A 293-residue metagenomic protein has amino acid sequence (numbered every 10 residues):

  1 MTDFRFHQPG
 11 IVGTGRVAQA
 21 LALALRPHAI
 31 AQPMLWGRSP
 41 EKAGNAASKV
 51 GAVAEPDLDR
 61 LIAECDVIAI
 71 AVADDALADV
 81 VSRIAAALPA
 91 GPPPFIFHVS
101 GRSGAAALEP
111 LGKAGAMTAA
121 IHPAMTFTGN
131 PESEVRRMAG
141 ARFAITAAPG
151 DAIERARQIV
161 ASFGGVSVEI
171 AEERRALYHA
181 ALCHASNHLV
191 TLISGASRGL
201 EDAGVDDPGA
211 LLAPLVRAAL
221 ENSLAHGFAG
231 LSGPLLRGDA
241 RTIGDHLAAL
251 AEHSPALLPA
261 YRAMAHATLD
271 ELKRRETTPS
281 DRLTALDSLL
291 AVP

Functional and structural regions predicted by a protein language model:
M1-E64: NAD(P)+-binding Rossmann beta1-loop-alpha1 motif at the extreme N-terminus of oxidoreductases
T2, L272, E276-P293: NAD(P)-dependent dehydrogenase/reductase Rossmann-like domain
R5, N45-K49, S133-A225, A285-L286: Internal alpha-helical scaffold of NAD(P)-dependent oxidoreductase catalytic cores
Q19, L23-P27, S48, S82 (+3 more regions): Short, well-ordered alpha-helices that flank and scaffold nucleotide-derived cofactor binding pockets
P40, V50, E55-E132: Rossmann-like NAD(P)(H) cofactor-binding subdomain of soluble oxidoreductases
L220-D281: Interdomain hinge/lid region at the active-site interface of Rossmann-like NAD(P)-dependent oxidoreductases
